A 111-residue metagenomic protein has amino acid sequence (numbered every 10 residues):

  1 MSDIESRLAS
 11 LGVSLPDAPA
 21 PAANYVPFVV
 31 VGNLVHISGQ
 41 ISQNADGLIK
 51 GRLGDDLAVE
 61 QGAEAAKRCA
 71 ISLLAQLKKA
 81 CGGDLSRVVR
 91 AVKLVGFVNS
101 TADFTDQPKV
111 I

Functional and structural regions predicted by a protein language model:
M1-I111: Short, polar/acidic, helix-capping and beta-turn segments at strand->helix junctions that line the mouths
